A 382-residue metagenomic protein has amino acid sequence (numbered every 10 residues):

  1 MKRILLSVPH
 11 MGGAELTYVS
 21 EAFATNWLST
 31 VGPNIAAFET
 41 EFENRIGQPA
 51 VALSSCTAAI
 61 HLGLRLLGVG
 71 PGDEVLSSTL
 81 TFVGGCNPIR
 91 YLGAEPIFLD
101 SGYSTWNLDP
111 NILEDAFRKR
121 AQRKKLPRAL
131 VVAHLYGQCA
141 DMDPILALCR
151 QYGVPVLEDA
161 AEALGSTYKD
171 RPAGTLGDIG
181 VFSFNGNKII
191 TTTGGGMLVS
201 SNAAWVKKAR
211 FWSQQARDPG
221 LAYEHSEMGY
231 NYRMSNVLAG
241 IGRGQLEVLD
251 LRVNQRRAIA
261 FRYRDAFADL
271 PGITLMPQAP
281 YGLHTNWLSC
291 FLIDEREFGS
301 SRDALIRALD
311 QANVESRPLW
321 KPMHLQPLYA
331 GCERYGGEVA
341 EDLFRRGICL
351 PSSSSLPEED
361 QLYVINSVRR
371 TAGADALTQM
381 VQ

Functional and structural regions predicted by a protein language model:
M1-L28, P351: N-terminal "arm"/small-domain region of PLP-dependent enzymes with the aminotransferase-like
L28-E74, P88-R90, F98-L99, Q122 (+1 more regions): Phosphate-binding glycine-rich loop
P33-T40, Q48-V51, N111-K119, R123-K125 (+5 more regions): PLP-dependent aminotransferase class I/II
T79, F98-G102: Short beta->alpha connector loops at strand-helix junctions that form conserved, small/polar/Pro-enriched
T81-C86: Conserved coil-to-alpha-helix start sites within the AMP-binding
G93: Structured binding elements
S104-T192, M197-V199, A204: Active-site phosphate-binding strand-loop segment of PLP-dependent enzymes
